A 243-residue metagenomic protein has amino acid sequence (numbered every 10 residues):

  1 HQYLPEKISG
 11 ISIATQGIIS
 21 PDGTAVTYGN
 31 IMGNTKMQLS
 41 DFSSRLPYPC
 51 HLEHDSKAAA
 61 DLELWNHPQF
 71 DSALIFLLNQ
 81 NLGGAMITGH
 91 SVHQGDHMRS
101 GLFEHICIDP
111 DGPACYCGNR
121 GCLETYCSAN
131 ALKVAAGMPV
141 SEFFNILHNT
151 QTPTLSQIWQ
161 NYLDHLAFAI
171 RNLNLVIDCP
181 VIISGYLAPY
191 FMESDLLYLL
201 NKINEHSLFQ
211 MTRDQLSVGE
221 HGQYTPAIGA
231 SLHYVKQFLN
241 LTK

Functional and structural regions predicted by a protein language model:
H1, P5-S72, S194-E205: Glycine-rich phosphate-binding loop and adjoining helix at the ATP-binding site of ATP-dependent phosphoryl-transfer
H1-K7, L46-Y48, N66-H67, A114 (+1 more regions): ATP-binding/phosphotransfer module of carbohydrate and carboxylate kinases, centering on a glycine-rich
A14, N79-N81, G229: Small-residue faces within membrane-embedded alpha-helices
T15, L77, G185: Short beta-strand/turn micro-motifs composed of small residues that flank or help shape donor/cofactor-binding pockets
G17-P21, K57-A60, G83-G84, H93 (+2 more regions): Short, active-site-adjacent cap segments at secondary-structure transitions
S20-P21, Y28, G33, H105-I108 (+2 more regions): Generic structural "secondary-structure junction" signal
S40, S44-P153: Glycine/GP-enriched mid-protein hinge/lid loop-to-helix segment characteristic of carbohydrate kinases
